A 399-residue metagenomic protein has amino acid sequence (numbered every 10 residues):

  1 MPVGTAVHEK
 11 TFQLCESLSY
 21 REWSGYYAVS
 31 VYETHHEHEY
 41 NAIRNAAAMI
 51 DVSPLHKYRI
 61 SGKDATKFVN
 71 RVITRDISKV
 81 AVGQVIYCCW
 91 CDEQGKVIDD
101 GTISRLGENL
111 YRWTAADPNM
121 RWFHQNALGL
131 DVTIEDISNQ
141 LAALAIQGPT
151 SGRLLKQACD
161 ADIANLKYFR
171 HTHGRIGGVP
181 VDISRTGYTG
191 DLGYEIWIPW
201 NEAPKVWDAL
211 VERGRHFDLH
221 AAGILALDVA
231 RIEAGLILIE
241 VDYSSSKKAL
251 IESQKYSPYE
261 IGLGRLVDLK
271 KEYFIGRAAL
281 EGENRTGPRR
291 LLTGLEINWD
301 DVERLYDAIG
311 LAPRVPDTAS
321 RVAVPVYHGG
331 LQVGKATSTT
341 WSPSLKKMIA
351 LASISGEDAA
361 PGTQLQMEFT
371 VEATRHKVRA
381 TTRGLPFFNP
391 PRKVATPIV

Functional and structural regions predicted by a protein language model:
M1-C15, Y20-W23, A28-V31, S104-V399: Conserved, structured C-terminal
M1-C91, K96, L292: Acidic, proline/glycine-enriched N-terminal capping motif
I50, I98, D301-E303: Residue-level micro-sites within transmembrane alpha helices that shape and flank functional polar/acidic positions
D51, D100, E195: Acidic active-site catalytic centers that drive phospho-/nucleotidyl reactions and related ester hydrolyses
R71, R75-G129: Well-ordered mid-protein domain cores that form the structural environment of catalytic cofactors
